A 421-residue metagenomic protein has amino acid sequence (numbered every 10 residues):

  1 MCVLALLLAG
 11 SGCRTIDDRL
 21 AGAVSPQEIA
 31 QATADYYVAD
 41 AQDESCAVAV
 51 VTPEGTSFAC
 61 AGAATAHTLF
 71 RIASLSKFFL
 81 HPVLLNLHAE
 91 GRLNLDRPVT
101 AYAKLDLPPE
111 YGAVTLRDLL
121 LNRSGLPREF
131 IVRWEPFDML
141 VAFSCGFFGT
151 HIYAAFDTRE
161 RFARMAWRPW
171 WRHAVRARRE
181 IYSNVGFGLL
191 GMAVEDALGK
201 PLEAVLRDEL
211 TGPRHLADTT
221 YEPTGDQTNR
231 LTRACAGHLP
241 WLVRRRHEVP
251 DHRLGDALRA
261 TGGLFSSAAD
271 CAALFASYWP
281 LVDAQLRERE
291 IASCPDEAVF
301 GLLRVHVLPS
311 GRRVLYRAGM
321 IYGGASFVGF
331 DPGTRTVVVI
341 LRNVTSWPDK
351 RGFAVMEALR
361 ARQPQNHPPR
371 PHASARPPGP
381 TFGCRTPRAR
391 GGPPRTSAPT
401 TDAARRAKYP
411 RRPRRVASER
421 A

Functional and structural regions predicted by a protein language model:
M1-G10: Bacterial N-terminal signal peptides
C13, A217, R230, G379 (+3 more regions): A detector of low-complexity, intrinsically disordered, Ser/Thr/Gly/Pro/Ala-rich segments
C13-A61, H67-T68, E195-K200, A204-D208 (+4 more regions): Catalytic loop of the DD-peptidase/beta-lactamase superfamily, centered on the K-T-G motif and neighboring
D40-E44, G62-L119, R172-V185, R259-G262 (+1 more regions): Short active-site loop at a secondary-structure junction that contains or immediately precedes the catalytic residue(s)
P109-M320: Short, surface-exposed loop or secondary-structure junction motifs that flank catalytic or metal-binding residues
R415-R420: Short, intrinsically disordered C-terminal tails of secreted or membrane-associated proteins
